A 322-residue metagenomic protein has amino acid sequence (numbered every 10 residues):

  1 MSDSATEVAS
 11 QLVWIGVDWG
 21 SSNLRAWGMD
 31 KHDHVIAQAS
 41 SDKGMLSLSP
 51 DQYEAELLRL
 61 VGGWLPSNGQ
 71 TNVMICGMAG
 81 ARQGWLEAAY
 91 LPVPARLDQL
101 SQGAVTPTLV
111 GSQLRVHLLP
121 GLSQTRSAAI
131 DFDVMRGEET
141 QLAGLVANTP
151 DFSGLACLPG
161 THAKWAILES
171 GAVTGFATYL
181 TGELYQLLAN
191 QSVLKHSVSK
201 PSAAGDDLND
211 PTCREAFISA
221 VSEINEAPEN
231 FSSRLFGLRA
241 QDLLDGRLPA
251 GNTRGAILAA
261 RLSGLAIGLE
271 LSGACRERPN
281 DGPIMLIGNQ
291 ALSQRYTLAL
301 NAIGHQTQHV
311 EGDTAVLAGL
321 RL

Functional and structural regions predicted by a protein language model:
W14-D18, N72-M74, G154-L158, M285: Short glycine-aspartate micro-motif
W14-Y53, V310: Short glycine-rich, Thr/Ser-proximal phosphate-binding strand/loop in the N-terminal lobe of ATP-dependent enzymes
N23, D281-A299: Glycine-rich phosphate-binding loops at beta-strand->alpha-helix junctions
V35-N72, G80-E87: N-terminal phosphate-binding loop and adjacent alpha-helix
L48, S123-I224: Glycine-rich phosphate-binding loop plus the immediately following alpha-helix
P66-F132: Short beta-strand-loop/turn "lid" adjacent to the catalytic site in phosphate-handling enzymes
S222-L271: Adenine-nucleotide phosphate-binding core of ATP-dependent small-molecule kinases
Q308-L322: Glycine-rich phosphate-binding/hydrolytic loop that grips phosphoryl groups
